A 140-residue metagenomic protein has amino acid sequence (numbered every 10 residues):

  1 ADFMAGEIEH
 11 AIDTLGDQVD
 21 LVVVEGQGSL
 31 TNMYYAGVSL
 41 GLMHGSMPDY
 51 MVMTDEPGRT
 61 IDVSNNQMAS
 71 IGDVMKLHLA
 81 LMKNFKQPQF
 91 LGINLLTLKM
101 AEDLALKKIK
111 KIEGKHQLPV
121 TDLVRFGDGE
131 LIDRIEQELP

Functional and structural regions predicted by a protein language model:
A1-P140: Flexible phosphate-sensing "switch/lid" loops adjacent to ATP/NTP-binding sites across phosphate-transfer
